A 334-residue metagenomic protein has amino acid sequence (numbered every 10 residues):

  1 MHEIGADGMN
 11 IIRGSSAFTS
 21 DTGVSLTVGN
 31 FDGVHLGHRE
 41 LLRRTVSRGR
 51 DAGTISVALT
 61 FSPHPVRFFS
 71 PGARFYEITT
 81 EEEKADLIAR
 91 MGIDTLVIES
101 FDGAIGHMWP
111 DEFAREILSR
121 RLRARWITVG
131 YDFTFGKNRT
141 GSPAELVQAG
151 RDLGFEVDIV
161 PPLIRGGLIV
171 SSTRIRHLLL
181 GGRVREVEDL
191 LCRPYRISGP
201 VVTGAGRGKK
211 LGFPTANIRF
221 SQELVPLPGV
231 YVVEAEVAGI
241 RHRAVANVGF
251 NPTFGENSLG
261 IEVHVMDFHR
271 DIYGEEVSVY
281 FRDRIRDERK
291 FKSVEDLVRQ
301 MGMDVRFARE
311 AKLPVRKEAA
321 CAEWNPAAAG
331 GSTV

Functional and structural regions predicted by a protein language model:
H2-D21: N-terminal, positively charged, Ser/Thr/Ala/Gly-biased leader segments that form transit/presequence-like amphipathic
A17-T80: N-terminal catalytic cores of NTP/NDP-binding nucleotidyl/phosphoryl-transfer enzymes
H35, I88, I127, V187 (+2 more regions): Residue-level signal for inorganic ion chemistry
R67-Y131, F135-L153: N-terminal Rossmann-like or analogous alpha/beta NTP/dinucleotide-binding catalytic cores that position adenine
S142, G150-G249, V334: Glycine-rich, Lys/Arg-enriched anion-binding loops that position phosphate/diphosphate groups for phosphoryl
G204-V334: Phosphate/ribose-recognition catalytic cores of enzymes acting on nucleotide-derived substrates
